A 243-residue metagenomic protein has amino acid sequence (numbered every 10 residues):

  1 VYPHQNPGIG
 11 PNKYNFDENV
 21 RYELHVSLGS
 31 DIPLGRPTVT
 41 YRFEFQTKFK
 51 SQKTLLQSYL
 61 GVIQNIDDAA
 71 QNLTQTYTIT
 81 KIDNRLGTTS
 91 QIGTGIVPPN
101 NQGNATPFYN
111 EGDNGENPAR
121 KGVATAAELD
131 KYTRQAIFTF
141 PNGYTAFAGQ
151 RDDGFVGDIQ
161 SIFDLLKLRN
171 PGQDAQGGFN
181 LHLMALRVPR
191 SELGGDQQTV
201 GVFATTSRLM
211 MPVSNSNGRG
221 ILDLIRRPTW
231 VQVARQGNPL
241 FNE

Functional and structural regions predicted by a protein language model:
V1-E243: Surface-exposed extracytoplasmic segments
